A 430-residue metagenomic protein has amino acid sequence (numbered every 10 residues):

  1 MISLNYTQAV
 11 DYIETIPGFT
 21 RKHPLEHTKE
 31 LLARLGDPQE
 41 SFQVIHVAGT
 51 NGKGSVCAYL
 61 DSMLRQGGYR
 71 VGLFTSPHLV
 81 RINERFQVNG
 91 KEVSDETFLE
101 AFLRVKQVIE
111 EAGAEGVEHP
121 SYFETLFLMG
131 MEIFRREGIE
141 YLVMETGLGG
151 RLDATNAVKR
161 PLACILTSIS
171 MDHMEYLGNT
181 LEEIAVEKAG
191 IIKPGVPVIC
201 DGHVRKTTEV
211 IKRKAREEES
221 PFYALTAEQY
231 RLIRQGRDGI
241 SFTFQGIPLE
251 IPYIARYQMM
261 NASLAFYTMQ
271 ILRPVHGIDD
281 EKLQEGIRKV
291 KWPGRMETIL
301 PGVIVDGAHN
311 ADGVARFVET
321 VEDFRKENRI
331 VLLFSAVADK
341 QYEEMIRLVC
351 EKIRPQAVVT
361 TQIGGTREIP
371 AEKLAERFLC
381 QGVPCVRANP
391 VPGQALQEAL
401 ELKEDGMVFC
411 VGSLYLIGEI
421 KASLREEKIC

Functional and structural regions predicted by a protein language model:
M1-G49, V56-Y69, F74, E110-V117: Short functional linear segments
L32, D37-E40, Q66-K159: ATP-dependent carboxylate-amine ligase catalytic core
P77, R81-A101, E175-I191, K212-R213 (+2 more regions): Active-site-proximal loop->helix
G113, E137-E145, P161-P248, A262 (+1 more regions): Acidic, Mg2+-coordinating active-site environments of NTP-dependent enzymes
R136, Y141-T146, L152-I165, I169-H173 (+2 more regions): Nucleotide phosphate-binding/pyrophosphate-handling subdomain across enzymes that bind or process nucleotide phosphates
D201-G202, K214-G236, P252-R256, L283-V290 (+5 more regions): Beta-strand->loop->alpha-helix junctions that form or flank phosphate-binding loops in nucleotide-handling enzymes
V204-K214, E219-F222, D238, I346-M407: C-terminal helical cap/extension that packs against the catalytic core of soluble nucleotide-cofactor enzymes
S413: Active-site-proximal loop/hinge segments that shape catalytic or ion-binding/gating pockets
